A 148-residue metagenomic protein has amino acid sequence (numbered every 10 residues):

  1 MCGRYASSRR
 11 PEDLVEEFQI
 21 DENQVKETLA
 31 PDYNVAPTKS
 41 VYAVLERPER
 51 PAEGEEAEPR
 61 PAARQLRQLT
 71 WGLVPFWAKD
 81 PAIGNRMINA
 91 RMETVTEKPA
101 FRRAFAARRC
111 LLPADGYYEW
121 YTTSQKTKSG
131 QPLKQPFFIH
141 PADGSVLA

Functional and structural regions predicted by a protein language model:
M1-A148: Short linear sequence motif anchored by a di-proline
